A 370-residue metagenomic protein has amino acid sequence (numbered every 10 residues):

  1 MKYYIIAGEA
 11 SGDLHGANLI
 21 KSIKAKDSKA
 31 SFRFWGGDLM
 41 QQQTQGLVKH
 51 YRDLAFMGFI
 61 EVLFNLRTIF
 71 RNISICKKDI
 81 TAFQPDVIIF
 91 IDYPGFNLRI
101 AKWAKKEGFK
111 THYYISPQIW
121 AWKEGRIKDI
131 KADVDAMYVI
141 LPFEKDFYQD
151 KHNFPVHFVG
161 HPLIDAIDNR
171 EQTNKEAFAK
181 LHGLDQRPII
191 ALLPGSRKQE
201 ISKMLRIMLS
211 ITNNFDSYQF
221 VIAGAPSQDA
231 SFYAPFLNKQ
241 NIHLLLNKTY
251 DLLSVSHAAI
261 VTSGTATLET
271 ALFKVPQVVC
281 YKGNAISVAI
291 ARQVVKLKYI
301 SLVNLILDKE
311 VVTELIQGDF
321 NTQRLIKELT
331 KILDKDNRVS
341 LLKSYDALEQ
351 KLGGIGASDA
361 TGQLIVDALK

Functional and structural regions predicted by a protein language model:
M1-K370: Nucleotide-activated sugar donor-binding and catalytic core shared by glycosyltransferases and related lipid-linked
